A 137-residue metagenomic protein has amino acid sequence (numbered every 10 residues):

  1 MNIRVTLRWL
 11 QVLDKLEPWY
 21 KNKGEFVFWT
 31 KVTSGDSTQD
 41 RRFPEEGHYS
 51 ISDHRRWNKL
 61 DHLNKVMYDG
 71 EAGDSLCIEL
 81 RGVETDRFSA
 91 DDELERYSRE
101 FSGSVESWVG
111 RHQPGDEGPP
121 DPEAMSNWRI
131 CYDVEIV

Functional and structural regions predicted by a protein language model:
M1-W29: C2/C2-like lipid-binding beta-sandwich modules
N2-V5, S52-W57, E106: Short linear motifs at secondary-structure transitions and domain/linker junctions
W9-D14, V32-D36, G70, G82-D86 (+1 more regions): Beta-strand elements of well-folded, non-transmembrane domains
P18-V27, E45-G47, D53, D61-V66 (+1 more regions): C2 and C2-like phospholipid-binding beta-sandwich domains
K31-D74: Tryptophan-paired
